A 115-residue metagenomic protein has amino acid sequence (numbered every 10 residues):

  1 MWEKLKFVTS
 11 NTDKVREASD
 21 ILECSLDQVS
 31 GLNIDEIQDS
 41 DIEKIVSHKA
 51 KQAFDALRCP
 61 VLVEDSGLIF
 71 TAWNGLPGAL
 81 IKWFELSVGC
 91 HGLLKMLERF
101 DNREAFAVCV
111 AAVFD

Functional and structural regions predicted by a protein language model:
W2-K6, D13-D115: Anionic-ligand binding patches
